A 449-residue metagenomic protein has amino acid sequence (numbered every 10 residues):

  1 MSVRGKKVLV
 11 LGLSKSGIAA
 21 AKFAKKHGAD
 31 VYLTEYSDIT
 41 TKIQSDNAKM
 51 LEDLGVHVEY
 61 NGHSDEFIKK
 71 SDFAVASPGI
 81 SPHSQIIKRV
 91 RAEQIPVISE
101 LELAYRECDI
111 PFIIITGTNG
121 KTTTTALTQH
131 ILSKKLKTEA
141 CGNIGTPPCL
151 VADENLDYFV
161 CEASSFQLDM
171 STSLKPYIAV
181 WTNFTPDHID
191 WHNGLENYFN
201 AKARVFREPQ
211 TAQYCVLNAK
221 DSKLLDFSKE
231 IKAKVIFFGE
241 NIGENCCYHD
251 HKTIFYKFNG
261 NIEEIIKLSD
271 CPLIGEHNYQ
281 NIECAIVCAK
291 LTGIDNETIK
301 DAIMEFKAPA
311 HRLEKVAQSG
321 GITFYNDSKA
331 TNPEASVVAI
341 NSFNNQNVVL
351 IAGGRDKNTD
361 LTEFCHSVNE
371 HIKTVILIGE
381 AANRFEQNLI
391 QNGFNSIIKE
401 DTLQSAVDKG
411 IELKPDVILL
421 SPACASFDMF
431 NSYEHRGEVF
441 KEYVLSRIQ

Functional and structural regions predicted by a protein language model:
M1-S99, L103, I294, Q387: N-terminal leader/targeting and accessory segments in enzymes
S2-K7, G17-H27, T138, I265-I372: Nucleotide phosphate-binding/pyrophosphate-handling subdomain across enzymes that bind or process nucleotide phosphates
K25-K26, D65-K69, P78-A219, K223-K234 (+2 more regions): Phosphate-binding loop of NTP-binding sites
D30-D38, C215-A219, V349-A352, H371-E380: Short internal beta-strands
Y36, N61-G62, I98-E102, C141 (+4 more regions): Beta-strand->loop->alpha-helix junctions that form or flank phosphate-binding loops in nucleotide-handling enzymes
N47-K49, V56, T362-V417: C-terminal helical cap/extension that packs against the catalytic core of soluble nucleotide-cofactor enzymes
K252-N259: Short polybasic amphipathic segments
